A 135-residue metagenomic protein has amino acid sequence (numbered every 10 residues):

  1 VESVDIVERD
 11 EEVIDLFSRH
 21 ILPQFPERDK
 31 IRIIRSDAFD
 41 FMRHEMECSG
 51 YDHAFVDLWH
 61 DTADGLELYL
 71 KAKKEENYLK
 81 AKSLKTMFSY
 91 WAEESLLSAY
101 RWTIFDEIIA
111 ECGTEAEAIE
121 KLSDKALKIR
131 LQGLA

Functional and structural regions predicted by a protein language model:
V1-A135: The AdoMet/dcAdoMet-binding core of the Class I SAM-like
